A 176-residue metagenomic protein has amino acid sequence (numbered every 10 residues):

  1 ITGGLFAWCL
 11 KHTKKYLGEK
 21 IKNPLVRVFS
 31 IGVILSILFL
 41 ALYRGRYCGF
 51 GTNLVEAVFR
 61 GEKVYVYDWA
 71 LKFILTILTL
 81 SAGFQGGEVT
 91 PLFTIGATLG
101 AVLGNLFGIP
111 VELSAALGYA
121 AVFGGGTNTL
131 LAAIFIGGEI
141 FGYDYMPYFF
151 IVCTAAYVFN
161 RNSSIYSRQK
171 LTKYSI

Functional and structural regions predicted by a protein language model:
I1-I176: Alpha-helical transmembrane segments and immediately membrane-proximal extracytoplasmic
